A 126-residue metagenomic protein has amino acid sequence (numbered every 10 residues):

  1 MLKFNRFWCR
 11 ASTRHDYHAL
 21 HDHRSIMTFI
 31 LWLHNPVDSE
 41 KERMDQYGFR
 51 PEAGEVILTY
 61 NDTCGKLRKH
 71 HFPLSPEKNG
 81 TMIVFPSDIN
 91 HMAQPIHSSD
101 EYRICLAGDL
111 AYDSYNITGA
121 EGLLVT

Functional and structural regions predicted by a protein language model:
N5-V84, D88, M92-Q94, E101-C105 (+2 more regions): Catalytic core of non-heme Fe(II) oxygenases with the double-stranded beta-helix
A107-A111: Internal, hydrophobic beta-strand segments that form the core of beta-sheet-rich folds
